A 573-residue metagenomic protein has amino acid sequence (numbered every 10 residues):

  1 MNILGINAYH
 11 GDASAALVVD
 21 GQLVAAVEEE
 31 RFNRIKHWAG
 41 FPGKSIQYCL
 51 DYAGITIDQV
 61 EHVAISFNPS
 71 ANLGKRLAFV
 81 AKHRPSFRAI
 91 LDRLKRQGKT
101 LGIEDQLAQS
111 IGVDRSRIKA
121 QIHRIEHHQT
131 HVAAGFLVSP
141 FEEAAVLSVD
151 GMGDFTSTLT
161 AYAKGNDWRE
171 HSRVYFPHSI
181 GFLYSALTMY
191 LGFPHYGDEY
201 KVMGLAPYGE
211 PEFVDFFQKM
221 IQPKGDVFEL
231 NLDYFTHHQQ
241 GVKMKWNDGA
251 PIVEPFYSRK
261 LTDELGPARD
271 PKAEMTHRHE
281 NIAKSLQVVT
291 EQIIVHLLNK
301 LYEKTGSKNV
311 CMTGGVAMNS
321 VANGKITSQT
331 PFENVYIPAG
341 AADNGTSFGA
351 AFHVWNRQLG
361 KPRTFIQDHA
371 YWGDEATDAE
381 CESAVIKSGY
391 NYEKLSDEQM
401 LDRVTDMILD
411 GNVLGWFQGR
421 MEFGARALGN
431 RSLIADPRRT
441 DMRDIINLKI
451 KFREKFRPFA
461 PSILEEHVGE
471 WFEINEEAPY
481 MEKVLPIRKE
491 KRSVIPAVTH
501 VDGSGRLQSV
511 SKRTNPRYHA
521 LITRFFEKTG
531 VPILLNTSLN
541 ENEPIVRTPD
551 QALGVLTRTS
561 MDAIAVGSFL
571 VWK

Functional and structural regions predicted by a protein language model:
M1-L4: Extreme N-terminal starter segment of soluble prokaryotic enzymes
Y9-E28, N33-R34, R76-A89, T100 (+8 more regions): Flexible beta->alpha loop and helix N-cap segments adjacent to enzyme active/binding sites
R31-I55, I294: N-terminal phosphate-binding loop and adjacent alpha-helix
F41-Y52, V63-F67, L521, T529-V531: Short HxH-centered metal-ligating active-site micro-motif
Q47-E61, S110-R115, L298-G306: Phosphate/pyrophosphate-binding loops at sites that engage ATP/ADP/AMP, CoA/4′-phosphopantetheine, polyphosphate
I55-F87: Hydrophobic or amphipathic alpha-helical targeting/insertion segments
T56-N68, I122-H123, G306-G315, G415: Short glycine-rich phosphate-binding loop at a beta-alpha junction
K284-V310: Phosphate/ATP-binding catalytic cores across multiple sugar-kinase/actin-like superfamilies, primarily ASKHA
